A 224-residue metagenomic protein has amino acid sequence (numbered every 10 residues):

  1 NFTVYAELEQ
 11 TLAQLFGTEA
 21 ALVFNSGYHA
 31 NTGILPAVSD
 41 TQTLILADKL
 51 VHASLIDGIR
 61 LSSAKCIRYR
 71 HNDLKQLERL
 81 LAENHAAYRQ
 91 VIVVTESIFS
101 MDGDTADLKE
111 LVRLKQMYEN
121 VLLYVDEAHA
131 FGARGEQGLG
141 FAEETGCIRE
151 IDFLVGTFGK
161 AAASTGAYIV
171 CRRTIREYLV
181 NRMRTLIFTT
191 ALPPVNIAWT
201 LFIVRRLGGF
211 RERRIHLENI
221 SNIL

Functional and structural regions predicted by a protein language model:
N1-S26: Conserved N-terminal alpha-helix of the aminotransferase class I/II PLP-enzyme fold
I34-A53: Conserved PLP-anchoring active-site segment centered on the Schiff-base-forming lysine
T41, L61-S63, E150: Short, structured coil segments at secondary-structure junctions
I67, H71-V125: Active-site phosphate-binding strand-loop segment of PLP-dependent enzymes
A106, P194, L201-L224: Conserved PLP-dependent catalytic core of the aminotransferase class-I/II
E143-Y178: Active-site PLP attachment segment
T165-G166, R182-L192: A short glycine-threonine-serine/GTX helix/turn-capping micro-motif
